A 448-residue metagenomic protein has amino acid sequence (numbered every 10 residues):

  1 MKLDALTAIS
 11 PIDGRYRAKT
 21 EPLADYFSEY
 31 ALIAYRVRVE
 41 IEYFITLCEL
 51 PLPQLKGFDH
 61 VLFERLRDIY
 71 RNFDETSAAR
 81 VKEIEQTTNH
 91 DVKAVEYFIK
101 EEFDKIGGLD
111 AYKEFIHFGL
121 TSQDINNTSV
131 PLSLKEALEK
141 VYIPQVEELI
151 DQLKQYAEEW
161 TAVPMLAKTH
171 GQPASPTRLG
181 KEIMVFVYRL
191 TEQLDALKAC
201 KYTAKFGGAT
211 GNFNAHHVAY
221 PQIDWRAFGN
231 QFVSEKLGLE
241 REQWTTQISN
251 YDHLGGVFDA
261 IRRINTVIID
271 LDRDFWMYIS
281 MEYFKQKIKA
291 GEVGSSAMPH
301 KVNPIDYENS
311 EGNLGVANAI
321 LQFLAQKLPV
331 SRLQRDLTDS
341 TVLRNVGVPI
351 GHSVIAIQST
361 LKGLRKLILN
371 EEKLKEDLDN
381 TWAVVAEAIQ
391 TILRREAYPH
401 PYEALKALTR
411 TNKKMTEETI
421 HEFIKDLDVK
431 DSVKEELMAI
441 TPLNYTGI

Functional and structural regions predicted by a protein language model:
M1-A34, I84, T88-N89, E282-Y283 (+1 more regions): Glycine-rich cofactor/substrate-binding loops
M1-F213, Y220, D224-F232, G294-S295 (+5 more regions): A helix-coil-helix interface module used to build multimeric assemblies and to scaffold catalytic/cofactor sites
E42-L47, F98, E102, A137 (+17 more regions): Generic, well-ordered alpha-helical scaffold segments in large soluble proteins
H60, Q247, K406: Residue-level "edge-of-site" marker
K135-I143, E147-I150, K154, M184-V187 (+7 more regions): Short amphipathic alpha-helical segments with heptad-repeat character
Y156, W160-V163, L197-C200, A204 (+6 more regions): Hydrophobic stripe of amphipathic alpha-helices that form coiled-coil interfaces
Q193, E240, T246-R332: Glycine-rich anion/phosphate-binding loop at the beta-strand->alpha-helix junction
I223-Q247, Y251: Active-site-adjacent "gating/activation" loops or surface patches in catalytic cores
